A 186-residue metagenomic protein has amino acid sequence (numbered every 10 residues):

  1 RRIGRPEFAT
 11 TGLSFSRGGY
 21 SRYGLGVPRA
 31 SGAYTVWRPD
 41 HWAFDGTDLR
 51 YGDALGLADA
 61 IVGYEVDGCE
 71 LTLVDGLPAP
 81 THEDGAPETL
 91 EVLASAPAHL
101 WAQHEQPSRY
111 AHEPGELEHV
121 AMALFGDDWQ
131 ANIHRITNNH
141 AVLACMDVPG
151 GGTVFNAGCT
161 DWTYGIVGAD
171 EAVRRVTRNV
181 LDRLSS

Functional and structural regions predicted by a protein language model:
R1, A43-S186: Extracellular ligand-binding/catalytic regions of CAZymes and related secreted enzymes and adhesion modules
R1-L55: A glycine-rich, often tryptophan-bearing local segment used as a flexible ligand/cofactor-contacting loop or short
